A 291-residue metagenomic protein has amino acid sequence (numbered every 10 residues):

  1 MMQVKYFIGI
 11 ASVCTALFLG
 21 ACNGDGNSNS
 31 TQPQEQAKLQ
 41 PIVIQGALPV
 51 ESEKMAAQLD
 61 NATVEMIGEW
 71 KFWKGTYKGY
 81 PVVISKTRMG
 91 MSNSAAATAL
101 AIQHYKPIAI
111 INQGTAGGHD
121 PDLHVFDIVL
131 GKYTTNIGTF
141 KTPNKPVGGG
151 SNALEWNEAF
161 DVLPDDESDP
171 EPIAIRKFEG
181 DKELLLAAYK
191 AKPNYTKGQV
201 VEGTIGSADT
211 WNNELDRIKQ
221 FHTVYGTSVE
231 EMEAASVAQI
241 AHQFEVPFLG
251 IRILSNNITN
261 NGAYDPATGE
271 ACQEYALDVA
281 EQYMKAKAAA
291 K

Functional and structural regions predicted by a protein language model:
M1-I10: Bacterial N-terminal signal peptides that target proteins for export
F18-A21: C-terminal motif of bacterial Sec signal peptides marking the signal peptidase cleavage site
N23-D25: Bacterial signal peptide processing site
P33-A99: N-terminal short beta-loop-beta anion/metal-coordinating cradle
K106-I108: Proline-aspartate-enriched helix->loop->beta-strand connector
D120-I218, H222: Mid-sequence, gly/pro-rich, charge-dense loop/helix-turn segments that line enzyme active sites
A208-G250, T259: A C-terminal functional module that forms or caps the active site or interfaces directly with catalytic machinery
I258-K291: His/Asp/Glu-rich mid-to-C-terminal helical/loop segments that flank catalytic regions of hydrolases
